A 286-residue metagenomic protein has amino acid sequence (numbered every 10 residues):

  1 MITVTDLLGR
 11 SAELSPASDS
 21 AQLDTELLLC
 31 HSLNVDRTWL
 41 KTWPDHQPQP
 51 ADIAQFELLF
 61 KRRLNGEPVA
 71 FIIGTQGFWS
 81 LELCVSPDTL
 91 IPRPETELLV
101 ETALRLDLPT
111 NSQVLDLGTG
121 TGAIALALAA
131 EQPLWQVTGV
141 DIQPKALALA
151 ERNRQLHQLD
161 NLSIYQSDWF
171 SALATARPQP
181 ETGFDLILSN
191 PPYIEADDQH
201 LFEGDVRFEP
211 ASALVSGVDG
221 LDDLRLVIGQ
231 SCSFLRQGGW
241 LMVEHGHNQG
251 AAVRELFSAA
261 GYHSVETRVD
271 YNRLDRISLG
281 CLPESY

Functional and structural regions predicted by a protein language model:
M1-K41, P48: Non-catalytic accessory regions of SAM-dependent methyltransferases
C30-R105: Conserved AdoMet
A70, I194-D197, N248: Active-site beta-alpha loop architecture of Rossmann-like, nucleotide-cofactor-dependent enzymes
P94-H200: Conserved SAM/SAH cofactor-binding pocket of Class I
A103, L128, D205, V227-S231: Class I S-adenosylmethionine-dependent transferase superfamily signal
Y193-D223: Mobile active-site "lid"/loop adjacent to the S-adenosyl-L-methionine
V218-C281: Conserved Class I SAM-dependent methyltransferase catalytic core
E284-Y286: Flexible, glycine-/basic-rich loop-and-beta segments that form/coincide with the SAM-dependent methyltransferase
